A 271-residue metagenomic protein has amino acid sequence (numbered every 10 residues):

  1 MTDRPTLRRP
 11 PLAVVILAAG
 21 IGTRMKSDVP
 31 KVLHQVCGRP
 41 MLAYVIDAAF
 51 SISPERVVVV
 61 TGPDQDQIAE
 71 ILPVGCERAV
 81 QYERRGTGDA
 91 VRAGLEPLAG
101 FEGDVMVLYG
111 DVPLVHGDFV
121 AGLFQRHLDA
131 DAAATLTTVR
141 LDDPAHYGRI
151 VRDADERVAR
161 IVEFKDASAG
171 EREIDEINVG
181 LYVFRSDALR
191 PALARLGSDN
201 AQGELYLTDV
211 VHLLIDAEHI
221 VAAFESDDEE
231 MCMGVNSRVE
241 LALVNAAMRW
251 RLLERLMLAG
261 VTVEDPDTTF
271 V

Functional and structural regions predicted by a protein language model:
M1-P10, Q202-V271: Left-handed beta-helix
T2-A13, R39-Q125, D129: Conserved N-terminal catalytic core of the sugar/cofactor nucleotidyltransferase
L12-V36, I52: Glycine-rich N-terminal loop/short-helix segment of MobA-like nucleotidyltransferase
A18, T61, Y109, T138-V139: Short beta-strand/turn micro-motifs composed of small residues that flank or help shape donor/cofactor-binding pockets
R24, I161, A192, V235 (+1 more regions): Residues that scaffold the ATP/ADP-binding catalytic core of kinase and kinase-like folds
V32, E77, R157, I220-A222 (+1 more regions): Conserved beta-strand segments of alpha/beta enzyme cores
Q35, L114, V183, G234-V235: Short aromatic/basic micro-patch
D66, V115-A201, T208, H219 (+1 more regions): Conserved core of the sugar-phosphate nucleotidyltransferase
